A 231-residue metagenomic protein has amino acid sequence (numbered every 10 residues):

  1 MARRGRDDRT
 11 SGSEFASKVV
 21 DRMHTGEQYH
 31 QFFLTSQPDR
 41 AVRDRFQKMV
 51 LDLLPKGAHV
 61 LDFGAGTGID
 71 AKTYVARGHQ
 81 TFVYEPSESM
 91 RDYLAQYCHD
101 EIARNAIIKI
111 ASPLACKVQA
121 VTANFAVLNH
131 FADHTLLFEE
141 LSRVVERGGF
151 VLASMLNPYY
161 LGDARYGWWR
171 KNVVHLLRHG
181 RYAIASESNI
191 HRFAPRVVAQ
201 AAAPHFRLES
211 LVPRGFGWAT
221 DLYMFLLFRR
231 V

Functional and structural regions predicted by a protein language model:
A2-P55, T73: Conserved class I S-adenosyl-L-methionine
G57-G66: Conserved class I S-adenosyl-L-methionine
T67-I110: Class I SAM-dependent methyltransferase SAM/SAH-binding core
S112-V121: A short acidic, Gly/Pro-enriched loop at the edge of an enzyme's catalytic core that lines a small-molecule cofactor
A120-H134: A short SAM/SAH-binding and catalytic strip from SAM-dependent methyltransferases
T135-R147: A short glycine-rich, Lys/Arg-flanked "PGG" loop and its adjoining helix->strand segment in the class I
L152-L177: Conserved class I S-adenosyl-L-methionine
S186-F206: Short alpha-helix
